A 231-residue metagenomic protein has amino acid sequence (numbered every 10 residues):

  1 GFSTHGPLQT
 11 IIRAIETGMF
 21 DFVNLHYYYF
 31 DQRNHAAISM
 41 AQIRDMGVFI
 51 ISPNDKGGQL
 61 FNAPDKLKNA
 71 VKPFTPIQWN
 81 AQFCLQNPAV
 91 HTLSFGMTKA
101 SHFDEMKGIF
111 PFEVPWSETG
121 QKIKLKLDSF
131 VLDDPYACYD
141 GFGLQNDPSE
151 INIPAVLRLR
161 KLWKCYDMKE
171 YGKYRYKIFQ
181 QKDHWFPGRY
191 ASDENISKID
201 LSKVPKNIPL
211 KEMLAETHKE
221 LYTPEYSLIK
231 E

Functional and structural regions predicted by a protein language model:
G1-G6, N24-D31: Catalytic beta/alpha-barrel core
T4-M19, H35-I38: Distinct, well-ordered alpha-helical segments
I12, A36-E231: Structured C-terminal cap/extension of enzyme domains
T17-V23, N87-V90: Short, surface-exposed connector motifs at secondary-structure boundaries
M19-H26, V114-G120: Short hydrophobic/aromatic-enriched beta-strand-loop microsegments
